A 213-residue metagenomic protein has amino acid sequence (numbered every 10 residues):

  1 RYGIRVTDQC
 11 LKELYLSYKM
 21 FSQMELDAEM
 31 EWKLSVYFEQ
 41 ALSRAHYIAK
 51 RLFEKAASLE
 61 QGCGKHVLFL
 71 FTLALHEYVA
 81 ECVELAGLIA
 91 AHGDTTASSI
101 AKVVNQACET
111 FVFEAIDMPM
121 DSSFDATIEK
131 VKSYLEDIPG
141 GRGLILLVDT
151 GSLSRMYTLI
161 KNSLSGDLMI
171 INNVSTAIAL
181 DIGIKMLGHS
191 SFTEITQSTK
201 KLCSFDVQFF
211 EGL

Functional and structural regions predicted by a protein language model:
R1-L213: A cross-family "folded-core" feature that marks the main globular domain of proteins
